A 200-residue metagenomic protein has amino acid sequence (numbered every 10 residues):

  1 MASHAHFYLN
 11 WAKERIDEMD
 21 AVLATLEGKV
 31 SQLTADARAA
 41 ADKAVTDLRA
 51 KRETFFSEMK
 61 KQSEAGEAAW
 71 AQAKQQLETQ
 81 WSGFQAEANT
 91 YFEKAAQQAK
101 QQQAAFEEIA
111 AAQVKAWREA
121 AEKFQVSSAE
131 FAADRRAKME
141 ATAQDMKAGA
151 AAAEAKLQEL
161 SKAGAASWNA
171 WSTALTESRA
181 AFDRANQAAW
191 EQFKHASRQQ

Functional and structural regions predicted by a protein language model:
H4-Y8, A12-Q200: Amphipathic alpha-helical membrane/lipid-surface binding segments
